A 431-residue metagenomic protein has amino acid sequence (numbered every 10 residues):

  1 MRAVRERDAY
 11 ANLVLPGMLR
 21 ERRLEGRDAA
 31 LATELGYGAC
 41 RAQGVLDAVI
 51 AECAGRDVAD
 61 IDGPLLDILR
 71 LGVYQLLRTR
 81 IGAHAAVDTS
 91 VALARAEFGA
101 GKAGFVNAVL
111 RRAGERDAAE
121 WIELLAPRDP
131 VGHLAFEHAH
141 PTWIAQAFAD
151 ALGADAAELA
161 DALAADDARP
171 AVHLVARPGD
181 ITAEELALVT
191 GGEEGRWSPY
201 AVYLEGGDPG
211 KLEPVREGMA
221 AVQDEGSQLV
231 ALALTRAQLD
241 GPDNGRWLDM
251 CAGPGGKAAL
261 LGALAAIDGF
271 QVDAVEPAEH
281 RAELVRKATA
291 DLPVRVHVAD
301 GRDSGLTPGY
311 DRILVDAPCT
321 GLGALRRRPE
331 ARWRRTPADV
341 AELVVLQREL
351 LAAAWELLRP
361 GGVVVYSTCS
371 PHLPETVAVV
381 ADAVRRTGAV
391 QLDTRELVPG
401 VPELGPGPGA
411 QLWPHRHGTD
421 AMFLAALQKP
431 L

Functional and structural regions predicted by a protein language model:
M1-L431: S-adenosylmethionine
